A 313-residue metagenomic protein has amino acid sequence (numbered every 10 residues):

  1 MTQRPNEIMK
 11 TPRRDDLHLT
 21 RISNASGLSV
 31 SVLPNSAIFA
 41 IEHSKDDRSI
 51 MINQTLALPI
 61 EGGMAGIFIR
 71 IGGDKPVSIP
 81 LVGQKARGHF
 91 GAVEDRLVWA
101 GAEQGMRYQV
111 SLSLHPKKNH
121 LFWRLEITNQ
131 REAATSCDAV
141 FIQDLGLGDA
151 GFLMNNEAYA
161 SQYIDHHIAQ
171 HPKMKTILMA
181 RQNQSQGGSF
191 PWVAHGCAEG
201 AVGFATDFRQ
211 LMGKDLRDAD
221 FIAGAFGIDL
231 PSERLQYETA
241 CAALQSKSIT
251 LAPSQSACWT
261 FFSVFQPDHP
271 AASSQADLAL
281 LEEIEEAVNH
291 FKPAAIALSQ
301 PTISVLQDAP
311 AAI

Functional and structural regions predicted by a protein language model:
Q3-A102, L178-G227: An extended acidic
N6, K10-R21, L230-A252: Short acidic, Pro/Gly- and aromatic-enriched capping/linker segments at domain boundaries
M9, S113-A225, P270-I313: Polysaccharide-binding surfaces and accessory modules of carbohydrate-active proteins
A86-R87, Q109-L114, Q245-I249: Catalytic micro-motifs at enzyme active sites that drive phosphoryl/nucleotidyl and oxygen chemistry
D95-K117: Low-complexity, acidic Ser/Thr/Pro/Gly-rich terminal tails and inter-domain linkers that flank the onset of structured
Q104-M106, F152-S161, L235-Q245: Short beta-strand and strand-turn-strand segments in soluble, beta-rich domains
R107, H120-F122, S256-T260: Intrinsic-disorder/low-complexity, polar/charged segments enriched in Ser/Thr/Lys/Arg/Asp/Glu/Gln
T135, I249-P267: Short Pro-Gly-centered flexible turn/kink motifs
